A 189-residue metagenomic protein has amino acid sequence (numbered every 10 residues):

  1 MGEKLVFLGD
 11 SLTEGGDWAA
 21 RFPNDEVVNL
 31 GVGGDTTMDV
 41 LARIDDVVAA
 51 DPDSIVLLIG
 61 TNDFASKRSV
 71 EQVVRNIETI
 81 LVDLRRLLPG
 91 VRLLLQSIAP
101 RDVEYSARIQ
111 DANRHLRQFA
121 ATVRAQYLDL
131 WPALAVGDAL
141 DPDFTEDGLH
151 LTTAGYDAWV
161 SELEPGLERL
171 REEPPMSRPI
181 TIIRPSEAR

Functional and structural regions predicted by a protein language model:
M1-T79, D83, R101-Q110, R114 (+1 more regions): Conserved SGNH/GDSL esterase-like catalytic core that processes O-acyl groups on lipids and polysaccharides
V6, V28, L94, Q126-L128: Hydrophobic/aromatic beta-strand patches that form the interior of the parallel beta-sheet core in alpha/beta enzyme
F22-N24, T61, L93-S97, A125 (+1 more regions): A short alpha-helix capping/helix-coil boundary motif
L30, L57, L95-Q96, L130: Short glycine/serine/threonine-enriched helix-capping/active-site loop that flanks the nucleotide-sugar donor pocket
V32, I98, L134: Hydrophobic pocket-lining residues within nucleotide cofactor-binding pockets
A50, R86-L87, T122: Alpha-helix C-cap/termination motif
L88-R92: A short helix->loop->beta-strand "cap" motif at the edges of active sites that frequently abuts
D102-R189: Catalytic His-Asp segment of secreted/periplasmic serine-dependent ester chemistry enzymes
